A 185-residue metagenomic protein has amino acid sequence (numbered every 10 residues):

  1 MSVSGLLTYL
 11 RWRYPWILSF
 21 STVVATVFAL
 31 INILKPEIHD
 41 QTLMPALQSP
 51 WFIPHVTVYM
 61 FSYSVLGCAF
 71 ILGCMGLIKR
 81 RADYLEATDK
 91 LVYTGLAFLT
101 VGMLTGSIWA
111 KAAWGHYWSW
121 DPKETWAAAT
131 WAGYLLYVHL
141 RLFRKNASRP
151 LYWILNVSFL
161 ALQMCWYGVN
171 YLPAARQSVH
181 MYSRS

Functional and structural regions predicted by a protein language model:
M1-S185: Polytopic transmembrane helical bundles with strong interfacial aromatic enrichment
